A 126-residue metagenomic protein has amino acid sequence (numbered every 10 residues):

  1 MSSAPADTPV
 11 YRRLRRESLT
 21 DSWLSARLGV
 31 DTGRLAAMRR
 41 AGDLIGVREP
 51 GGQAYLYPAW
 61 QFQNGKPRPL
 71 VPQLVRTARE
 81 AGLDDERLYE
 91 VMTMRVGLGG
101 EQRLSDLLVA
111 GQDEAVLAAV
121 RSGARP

Functional and structural regions predicted by a protein language model:
M1-P126: Non-transmembrane "mature" sequence context
